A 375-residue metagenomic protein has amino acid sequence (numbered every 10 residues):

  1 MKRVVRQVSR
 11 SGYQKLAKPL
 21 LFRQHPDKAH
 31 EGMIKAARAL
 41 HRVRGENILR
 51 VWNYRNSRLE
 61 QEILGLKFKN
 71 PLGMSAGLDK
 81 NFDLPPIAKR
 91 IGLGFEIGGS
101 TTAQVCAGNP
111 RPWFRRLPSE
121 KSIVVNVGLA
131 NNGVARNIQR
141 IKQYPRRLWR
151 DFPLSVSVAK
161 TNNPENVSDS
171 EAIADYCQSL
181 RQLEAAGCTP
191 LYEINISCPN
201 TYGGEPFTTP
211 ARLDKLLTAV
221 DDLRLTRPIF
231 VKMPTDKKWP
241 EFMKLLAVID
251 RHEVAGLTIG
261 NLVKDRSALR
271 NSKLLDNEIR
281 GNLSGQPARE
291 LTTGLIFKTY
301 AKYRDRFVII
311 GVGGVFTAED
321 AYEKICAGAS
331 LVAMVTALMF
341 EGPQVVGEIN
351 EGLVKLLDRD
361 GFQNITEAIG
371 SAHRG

Functional and structural regions predicted by a protein language model:
R38-H41, G45-R55, I196-T209, L246-D305: Glycine/Thr-rich beta-alpha phosphate-binding loop at enzyme active sites
P71-G73, F95, D151-S157, P190-E193 (+4 more regions): Structural preference for beta-strand elements that scaffold enzyme active sites
A76-D79, S157-T161, M233-W239, V308-E319: Glycine-rich beta-to-alpha transition loops that act as phosphate-gripper elements at the mouths of alpha/beta enzyme
N81-A88, K237-R251, A301-D305, V315-V332: Catalytic cores of alpha/beta
I97-V105, G256-K264, G314-V315, A321-E348: Glycine-rich phosphate-binding active-site loops on the catalytic face of alpha/beta enzymes
G99-F152: A gly/proline- and charged-residue-enriched helix-loop-helix capping module
G108-K121, S267-G281, L338-F362: C-terminal helical cap(s) of enzyme catalytic domains, especially alpha/beta-barrels
N162-C177, P206-F207, V231-R251: Active-site glycine- and acidic-residue-rich loops that bind and position anionic ligands or nucleotide-like cofactors
